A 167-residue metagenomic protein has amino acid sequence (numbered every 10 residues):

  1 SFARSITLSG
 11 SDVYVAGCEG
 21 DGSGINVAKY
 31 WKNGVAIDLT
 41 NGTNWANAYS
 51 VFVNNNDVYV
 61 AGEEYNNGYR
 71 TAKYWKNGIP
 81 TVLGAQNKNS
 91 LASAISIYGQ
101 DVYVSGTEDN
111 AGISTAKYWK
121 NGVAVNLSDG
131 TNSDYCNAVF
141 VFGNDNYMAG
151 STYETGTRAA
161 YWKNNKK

Functional and structural regions predicted by a protein language model:
S1-K167: Residue-level hotspots at or immediately adjacent to binding/recognition sites across diverse folds
